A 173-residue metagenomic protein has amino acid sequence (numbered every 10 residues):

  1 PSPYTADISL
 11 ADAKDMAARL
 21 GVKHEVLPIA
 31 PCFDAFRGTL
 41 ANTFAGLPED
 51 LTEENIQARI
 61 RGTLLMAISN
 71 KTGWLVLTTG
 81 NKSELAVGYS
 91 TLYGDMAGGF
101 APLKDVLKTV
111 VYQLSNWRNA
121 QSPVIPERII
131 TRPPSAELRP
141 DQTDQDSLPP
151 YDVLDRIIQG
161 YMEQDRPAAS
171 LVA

Functional and structural regions predicted by a protein language model:
S2-A173: ATP/NTP-dependent adenylation/nucleotidyl-transfer catalytic domains that generate, transfer, or process NMP-activated
